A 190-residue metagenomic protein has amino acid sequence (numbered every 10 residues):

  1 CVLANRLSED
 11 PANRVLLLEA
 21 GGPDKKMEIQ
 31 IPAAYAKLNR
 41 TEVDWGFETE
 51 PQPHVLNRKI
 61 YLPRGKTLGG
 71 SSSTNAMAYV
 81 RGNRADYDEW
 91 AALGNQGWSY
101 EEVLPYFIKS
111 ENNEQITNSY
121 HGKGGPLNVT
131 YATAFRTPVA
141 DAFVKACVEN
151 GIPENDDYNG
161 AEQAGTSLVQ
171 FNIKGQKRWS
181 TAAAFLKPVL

Functional and structural regions predicted by a protein language model:
C1-L190: N-terminal redox-cofactor-binding region of secreted/periplasmic oxidoreductases
